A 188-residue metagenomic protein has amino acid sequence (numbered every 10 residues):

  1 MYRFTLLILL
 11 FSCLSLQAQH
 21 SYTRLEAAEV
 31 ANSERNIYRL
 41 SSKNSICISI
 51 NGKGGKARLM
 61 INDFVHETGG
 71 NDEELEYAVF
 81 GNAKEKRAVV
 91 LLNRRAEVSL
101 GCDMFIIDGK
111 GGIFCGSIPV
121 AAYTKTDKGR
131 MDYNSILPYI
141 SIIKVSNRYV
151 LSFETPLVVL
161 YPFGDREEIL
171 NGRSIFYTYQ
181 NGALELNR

Functional and structural regions predicted by a protein language model:
R3-T5, C13, Q17-S45, R130-R188: Acidic, small-residue rich beta-repeat scaffolds with periodic aromatic anchors
A18-V79: Terminal domain-start segments
I50-N51, L91-R95, E154-T155: Beta-strand C-termini and the immediately following turn/loop, strongest in propeller blades
G52-G69, F105-A122, I175-N187: Surface-exposed loop/turn elements that mediate protein-protein interactions on large endomembrane-trafficking
G55-A57, E97-F105, V159-R173: Structural motif
H66-G101: Mid-chain, structured segments of secreted extracytoplasmic proteins
D72-V79, T124-I140: Repeated scaffold domains used in trafficking and secretory/extracellular systems, primarily beta-propellers
R87-G129: Long, charged/polar, surface-exposed segments that mediate recognition or autoinhibition
